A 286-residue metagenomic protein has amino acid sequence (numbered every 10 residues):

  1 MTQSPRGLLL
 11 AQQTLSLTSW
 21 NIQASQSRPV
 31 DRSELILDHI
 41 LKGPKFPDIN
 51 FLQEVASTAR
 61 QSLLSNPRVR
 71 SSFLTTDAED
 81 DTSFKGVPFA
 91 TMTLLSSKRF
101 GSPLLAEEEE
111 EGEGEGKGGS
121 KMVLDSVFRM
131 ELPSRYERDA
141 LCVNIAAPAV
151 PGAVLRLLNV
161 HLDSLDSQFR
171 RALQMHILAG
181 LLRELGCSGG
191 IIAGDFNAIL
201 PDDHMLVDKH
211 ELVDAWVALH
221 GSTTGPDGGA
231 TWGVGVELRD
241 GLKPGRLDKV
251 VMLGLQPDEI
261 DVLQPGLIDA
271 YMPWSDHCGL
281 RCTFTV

Functional and structural regions predicted by a protein language model:
M1-A24: Membrane-interface helix-coil boundary segments and nearby low-complexity, Ser/Pro-rich regulatory regions
M1-G7, R183-I191, N197-V286: Metal-dependent phosphoester-hydrolase catalytic domains
L10, L94-K98, V143-V150, L253-G254 (+2 more regions): Active-site beta-strand termini and strand-to-loop segments that position acidic
Q13-S16, P88-A90, Y136-L141, A153 (+4 more regions): Residues that flank catalytic or metal-binding motifs in active/ligand-binding sites
S16-I22, I36-L64, V143, R156-V160 (+4 more regions): Active-site beta-strand/loop signature of hydrolases that rely on acidic residues for catalysis
S25-P29, T223-P226: Short, solvent-exposed loop/turn elements at domain surfaces
R28-I36, V55, G86, R135-R138 (+3 more regions): Soluble or luminal CAZymes and related metallo-dependent hydrolases
P29, I49-V154, L162: Structured beta-strand-rich core segments of catalytic domains in phosphoester-bond hydrolases
